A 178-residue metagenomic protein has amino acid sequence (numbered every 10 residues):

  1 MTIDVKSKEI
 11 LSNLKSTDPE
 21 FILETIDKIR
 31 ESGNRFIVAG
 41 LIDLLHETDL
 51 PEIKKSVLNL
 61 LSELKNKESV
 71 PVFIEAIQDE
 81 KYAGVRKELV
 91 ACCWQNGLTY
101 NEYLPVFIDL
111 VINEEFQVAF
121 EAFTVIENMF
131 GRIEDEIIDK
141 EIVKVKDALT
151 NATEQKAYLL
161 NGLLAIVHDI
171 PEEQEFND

Functional and structural regions predicted by a protein language model:
M1, F21-G33, D43, K54-N66 (+4 more regions): Structural detector for internal amphipathic alpha-helices that build alpha-solenoid repeat scaffolds
M1-N13, S32-H46, N66-D79, L98-I112 (+2 more regions): Amphipathic alpha-helical scaffolding segments comprising HEAT/armadillo-like alpha-solenoid repeats
K15, D147-T150, E154, H168 (+1 more regions): Generic surface-pattern signal
K15, D49, E63-N66, K81-K87: Short linear motifs at secondary-structure transitions and domain/linker junctions
T17-D18, D49-L50, K81-Y82, E114-E115 (+1 more regions): Short inter-helical turns and helix N-cap capping residues of alpha-solenoid HEAT/ARM repeat scaffolds
V106-Y158: A generic hydrophobic-segment detector
